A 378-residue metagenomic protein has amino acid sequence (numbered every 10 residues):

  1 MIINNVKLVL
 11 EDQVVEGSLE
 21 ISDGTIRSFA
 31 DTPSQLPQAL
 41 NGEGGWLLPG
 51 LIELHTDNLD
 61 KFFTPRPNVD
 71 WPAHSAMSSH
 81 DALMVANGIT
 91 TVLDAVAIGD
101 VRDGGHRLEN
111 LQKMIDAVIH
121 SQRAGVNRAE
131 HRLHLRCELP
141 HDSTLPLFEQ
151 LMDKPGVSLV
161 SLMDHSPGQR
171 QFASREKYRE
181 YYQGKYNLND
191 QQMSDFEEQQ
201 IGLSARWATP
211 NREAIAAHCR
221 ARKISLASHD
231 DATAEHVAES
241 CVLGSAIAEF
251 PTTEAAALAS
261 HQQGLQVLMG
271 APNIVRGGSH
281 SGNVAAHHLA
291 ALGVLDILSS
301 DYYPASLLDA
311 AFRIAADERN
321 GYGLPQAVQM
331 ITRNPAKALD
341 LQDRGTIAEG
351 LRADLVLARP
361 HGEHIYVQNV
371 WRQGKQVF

Functional and structural regions predicted by a protein language model:
M1, L8-L48: Histidine-rich, glycine-flanked metal-binding segment
V6, G24, G44, H55 (+9 more regions): Divalent metal-coordination and catalytic microenvironments
V6, I26, R333, K337 (+1 more regions): C-terminal cap of metal-dependent C-N hydrolases
G45-M114: Metal-associated gating/positioning segment near the N- to mid-region
G99-D231, D301: Metal-coordinating catalytic core of metallo-dependent amide/deamination hydrolases
L135-P146, D231-E235, E239, I247-E249 (+1 more regions): Active-site glycine- and acidic-residue-rich loops that bind and position anionic ligands or nucleotide-like cofactors
K154-S158, S240-I247, Q262-L268, L292-D296: Glycine-enriched alpha-helix->loop->beta-strand junction motifs that scaffold or abut catalytic
Q263-N273, G277-A358: His/Asp/Glu-enriched, well-ordered alpha-helical/loop segment that forms or immediately abuts the divalent-metal
